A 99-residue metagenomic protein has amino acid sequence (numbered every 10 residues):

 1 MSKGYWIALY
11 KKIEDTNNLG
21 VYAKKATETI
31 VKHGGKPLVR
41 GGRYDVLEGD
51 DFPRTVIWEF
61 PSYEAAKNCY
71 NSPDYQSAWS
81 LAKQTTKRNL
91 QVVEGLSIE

Functional and structural regions predicted by a protein language model:
M1-R54, P61-N71, E94-E99: Short S/T/G/P-rich N-terminal loop/turn motif that feeds into the first structured element of a domain
K67-N71, Q76-Q91: C-terminal structural segments of small proteins and small subunits
